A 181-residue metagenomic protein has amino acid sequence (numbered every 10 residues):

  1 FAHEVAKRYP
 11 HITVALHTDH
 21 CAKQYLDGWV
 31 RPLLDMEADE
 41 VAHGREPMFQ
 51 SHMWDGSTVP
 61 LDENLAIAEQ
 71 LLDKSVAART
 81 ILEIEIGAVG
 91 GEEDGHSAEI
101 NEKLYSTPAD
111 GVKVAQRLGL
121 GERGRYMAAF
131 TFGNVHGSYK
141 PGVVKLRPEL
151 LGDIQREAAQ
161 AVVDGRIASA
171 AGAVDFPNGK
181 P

Functional and structural regions predicted by a protein language model:
F1-H11, K23-G165, F176-N178: Alpha/beta enzyme core
P181: Conserved phosphate/anionic-ligand binding catalytic regions in large, soluble enzymes, centered on
